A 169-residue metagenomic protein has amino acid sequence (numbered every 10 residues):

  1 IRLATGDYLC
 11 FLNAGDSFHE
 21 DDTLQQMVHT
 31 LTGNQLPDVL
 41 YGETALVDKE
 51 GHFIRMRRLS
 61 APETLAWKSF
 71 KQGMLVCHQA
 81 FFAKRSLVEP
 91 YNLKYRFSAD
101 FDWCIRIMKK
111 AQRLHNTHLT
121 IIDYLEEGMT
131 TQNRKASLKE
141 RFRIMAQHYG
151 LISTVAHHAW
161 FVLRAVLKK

Functional and structural regions predicted by a protein language model:
I1-T131: Nucleotide-sugar donor-binding/catalytic module of glycosyltransferases that assemble extracellular/cell-envelope
D16, D38-V39, A136, S153 (+1 more regions): Short linear functional motifs in flexible/disordered or boundary regions
Q25-V28, K139-F142, H157-W160: Generic alpha-helical structural signal
T30, I144, V166: Residues that form generic nucleotide/phosphate-binding pockets
Q112, T120, T131-V155: Catalytic core of nucleotide-sugar-dependent glycosyltransferases
E126, Q132-A136, K169: Amphipathic, soluble alpha/beta structural segments
Q147-K169: A transmembrane-helix-recognition feature enriched in membrane-embedded lipid enzymes and envelope glyco-/phospholipid
